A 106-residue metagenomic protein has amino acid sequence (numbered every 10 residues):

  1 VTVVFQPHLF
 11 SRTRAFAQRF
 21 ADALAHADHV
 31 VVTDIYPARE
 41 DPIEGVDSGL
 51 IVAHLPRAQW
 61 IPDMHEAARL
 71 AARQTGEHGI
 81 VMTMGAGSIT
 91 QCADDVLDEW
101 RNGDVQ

Functional and structural regions predicted by a protein language model:
V1-Q106: ATP-dependent carboxylate-amine ligase
